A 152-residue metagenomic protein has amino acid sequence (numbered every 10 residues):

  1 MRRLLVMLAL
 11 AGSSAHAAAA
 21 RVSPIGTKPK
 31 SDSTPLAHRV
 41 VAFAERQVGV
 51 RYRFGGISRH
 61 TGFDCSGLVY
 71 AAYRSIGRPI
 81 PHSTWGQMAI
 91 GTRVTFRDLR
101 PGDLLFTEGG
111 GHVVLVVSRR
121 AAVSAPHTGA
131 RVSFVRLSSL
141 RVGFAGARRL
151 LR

Functional and structural regions predicted by a protein language model:
R2-M7: Sec-dependent signal peptide recognition, specifically the positively charged N-region followed immediately by
L8-A18: Hydrophobic h-region of N-terminal signal peptides that target proteins for export in Gram-negative bacteria
A18-S31, L36, R78, W85-Q87 (+3 more regions): Aromatic- and glycine-rich peptidoglycan recognition patches
A37, V41, E45, S66-Y70: Extracytoplasmic/secreted envelope proteins and their assembly/folding machinery, especially bacterial periplasmic
E45, G49, R119: ATP/adenylate-binding site constellation spanning eukaryotic-like Ser/Thr protein kinases, ABC-transporter
V50, G111-H112: Glycine-centered loop/turn positions within well-structured domains that cap or flank conserved ligand/cofactor-binding
V50-P101: Catalytic cysteine-centered active-site loop
